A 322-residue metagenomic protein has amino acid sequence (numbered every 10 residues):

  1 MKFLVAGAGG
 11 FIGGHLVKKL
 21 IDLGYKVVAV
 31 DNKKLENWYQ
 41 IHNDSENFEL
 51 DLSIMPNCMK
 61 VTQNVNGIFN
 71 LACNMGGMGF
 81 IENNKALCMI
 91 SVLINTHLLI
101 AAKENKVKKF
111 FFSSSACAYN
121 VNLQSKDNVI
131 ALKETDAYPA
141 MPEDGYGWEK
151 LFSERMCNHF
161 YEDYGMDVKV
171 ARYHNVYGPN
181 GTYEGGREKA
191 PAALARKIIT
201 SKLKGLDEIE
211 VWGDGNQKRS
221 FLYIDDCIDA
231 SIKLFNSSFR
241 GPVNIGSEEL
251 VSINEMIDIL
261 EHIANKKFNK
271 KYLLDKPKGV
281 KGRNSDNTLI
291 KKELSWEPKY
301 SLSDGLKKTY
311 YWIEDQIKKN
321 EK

Functional and structural regions predicted by a protein language model:
M1-V176, Q316: N-terminal Rossmann-like NAD(P)+-binding domain of SDR-like oxidoreductases, especially those catalyzing
K19, T200-K322: C-terminal substrate-binding subdomain of Rossmann-fold SDR/epimerase-dehydratase oxidoreductases
L98, C157, L194, I290-K291: Structural element of the ATP-grasp superfamily
M141-P142, Y183-R187: Active-site loop immediately N-terminal to the catalytic Tyr-X3-Lys motif of short-chain dehydrogenase/reductase
F152, M156, F160, A190-L194 (+1 more regions): Hydrophobic alpha-helix immediately C-terminal to the catalytic Tyr-X-X-X-Lys motif of short-chain
